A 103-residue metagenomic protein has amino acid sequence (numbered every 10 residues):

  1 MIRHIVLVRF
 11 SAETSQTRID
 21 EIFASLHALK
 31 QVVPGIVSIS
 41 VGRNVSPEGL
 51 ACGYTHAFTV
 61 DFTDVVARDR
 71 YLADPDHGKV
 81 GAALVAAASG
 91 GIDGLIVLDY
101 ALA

Functional and structural regions predicted by a protein language model:
R3-F10, R43-L72: Short, well-ordered beta-strand segments in beta-rich or mixed alpha/beta enzyme and ligand-binding folds
V8-E13, A103: Short polar catalytic/cofactor-binding loops
T14-V41, D76-V85: Short amphipathic alpha-helical segments
G42-C52, A82-A103: Glycine-rich beta-strand-turn "strand-cap" elements at beta-sheet edges
